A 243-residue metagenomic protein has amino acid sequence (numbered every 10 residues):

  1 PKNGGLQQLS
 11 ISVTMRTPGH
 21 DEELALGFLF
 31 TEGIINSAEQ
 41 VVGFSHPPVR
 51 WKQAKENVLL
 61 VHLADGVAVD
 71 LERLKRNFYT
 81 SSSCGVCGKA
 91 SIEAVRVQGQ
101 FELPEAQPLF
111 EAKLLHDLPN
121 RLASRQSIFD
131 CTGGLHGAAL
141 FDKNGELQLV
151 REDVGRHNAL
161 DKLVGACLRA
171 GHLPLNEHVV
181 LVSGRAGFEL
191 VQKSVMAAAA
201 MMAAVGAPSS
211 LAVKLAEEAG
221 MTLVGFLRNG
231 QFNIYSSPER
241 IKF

Functional and structural regions predicted by a protein language model:
P1-A138, D142-K143, L147-V150: Intrinsically disordered, low-complexity regions enriched in acidic/Ser/Thr/Pro/Gln residues
L24-L29, E39, L74-R76, E102 (+5 more regions): Surface-exposed beta-strand edges and their flanking turn/coil or helix-capping segments
G27, G33, G85-G88, G133-G137 (+6 more regions): Glycine-centered flexibility sites
V41, S45-H46, G99-E102, Q107 (+5 more regions): Hydrophobic alpha-helical segments
S127-L173, V179-V180: Histidine/lysine/aspartate-rich catalytic loop segments that bind and position anionic ligands
F141-D142, Y235-S237: Short beta-strand-to-turn element immediately C-terminal to the catalytic PLP-Schiff-base lysine in fold type I
H157-I234, R240-F243: Feature captures the catalytic cores and cofactor-binding loops of soluble hydro-lyases/lyases that act on carboxylate
